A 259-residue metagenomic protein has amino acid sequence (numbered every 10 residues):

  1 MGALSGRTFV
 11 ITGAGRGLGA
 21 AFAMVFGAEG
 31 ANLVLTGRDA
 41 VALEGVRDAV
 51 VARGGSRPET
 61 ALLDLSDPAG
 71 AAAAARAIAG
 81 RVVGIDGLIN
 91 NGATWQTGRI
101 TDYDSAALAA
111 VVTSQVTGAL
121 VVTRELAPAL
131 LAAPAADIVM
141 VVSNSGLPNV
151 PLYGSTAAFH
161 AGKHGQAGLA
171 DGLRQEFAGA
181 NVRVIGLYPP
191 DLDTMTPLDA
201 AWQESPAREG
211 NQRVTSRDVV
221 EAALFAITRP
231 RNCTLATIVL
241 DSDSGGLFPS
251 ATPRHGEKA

Functional and structural regions predicted by a protein language model:
R7, G55, G84-D86, R99 (+2 more regions): Active-site loop of short-chain dehydrogenase/reductase
G13-R16: Conserved glycine-rich cofactor-binding loop
A31-G45: Conserved glycine-rich Rossmann-like NAD(P)H-binding loop of the short-chain dehydrogenase/reductase
V41, L62-A73, S105: The beta1-alpha1 cofactor-binding region of Rossmann-like NAD(H)/NADP(H)-dependent oxidoreductases
R99-I100, A107-A109: Substrate-binding pocket helix/loop in short-chain dehydrogenase/reductase
D137-G165, D171, Q175-A178, D191: Catalytic loop of short-chain dehydrogenase/reductase
G186-L187, E204-P249, P253-R254: C-terminal helical subdomain
